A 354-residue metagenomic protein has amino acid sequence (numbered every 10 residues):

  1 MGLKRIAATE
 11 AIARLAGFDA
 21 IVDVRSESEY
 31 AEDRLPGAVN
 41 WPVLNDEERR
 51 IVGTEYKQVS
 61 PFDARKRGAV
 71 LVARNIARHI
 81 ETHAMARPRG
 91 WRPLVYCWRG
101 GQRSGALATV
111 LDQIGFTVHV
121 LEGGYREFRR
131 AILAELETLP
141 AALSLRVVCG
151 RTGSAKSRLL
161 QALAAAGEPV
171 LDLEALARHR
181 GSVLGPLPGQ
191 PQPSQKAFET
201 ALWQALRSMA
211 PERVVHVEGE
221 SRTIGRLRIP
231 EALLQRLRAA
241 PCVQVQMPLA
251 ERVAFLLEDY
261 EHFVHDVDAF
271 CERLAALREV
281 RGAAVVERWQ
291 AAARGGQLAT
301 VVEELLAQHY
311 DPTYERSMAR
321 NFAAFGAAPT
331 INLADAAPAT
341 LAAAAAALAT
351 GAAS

Functional and structural regions predicted by a protein language model:
M1-P36, A64, L133-P140, L145-C149: Flexible, polar/low-complexity N-terminal or interdomain linker segments that lie immediately upstream of folded
L15-P88: Positively charged, proline/Ser/Thr-rich regional signature most characteristic of the Rhodanese/CDC25-like
V22, V39, L94, H119 (+4 more regions): Hydrophobic/aromatic beta-strand patches that form the interior of the parallel beta-sheet core in alpha/beta enzyme
R67-E122: Catalytic cysteine-centered active loop of the rhodanese-like fold, especially the PTP/DSP P-loop
L94, F116-R130, D172-A177: A short glycine-rich beta-strand->turn/loop micro-motif centered on a GG-aromatic cluster
G101-S104, S144-A165: Glycine-rich phosphate-binding P-loop
A165-Q235: Conserved nucleotide-sensing/catalytic segment adjacent to the nucleotide-binding pocket in NTP-handling enzymes
Q235-C242, Q246-S354: Conserved NTP phosphate-binding and transfer environment spanning the P-loop NTPase/kinase superfamily
